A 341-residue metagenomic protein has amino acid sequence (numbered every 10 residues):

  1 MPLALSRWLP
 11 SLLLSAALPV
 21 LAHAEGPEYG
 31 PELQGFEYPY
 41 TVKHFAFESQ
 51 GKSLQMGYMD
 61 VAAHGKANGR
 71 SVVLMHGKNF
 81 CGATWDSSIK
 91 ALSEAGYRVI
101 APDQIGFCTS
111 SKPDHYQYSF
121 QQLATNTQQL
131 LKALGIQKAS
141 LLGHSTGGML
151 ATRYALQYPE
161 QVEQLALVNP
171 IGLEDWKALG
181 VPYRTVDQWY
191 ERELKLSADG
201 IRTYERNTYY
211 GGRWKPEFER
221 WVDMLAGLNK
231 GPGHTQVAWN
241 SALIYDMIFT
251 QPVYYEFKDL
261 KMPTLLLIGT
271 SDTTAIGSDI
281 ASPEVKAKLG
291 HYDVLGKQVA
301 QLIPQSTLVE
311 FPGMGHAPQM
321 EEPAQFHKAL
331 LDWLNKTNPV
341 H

Functional and structural regions predicted by a protein language model:
G30-A63: N-terminal cap/lid segment of alpha/beta-hydrolase-fold proteins
Q50, L54, M59-T109: Conserved HGGG/HGGXW glycine-rich cap/lid loop of the alpha/beta-hydrolase fold
A83, Q104-F120, W176: Glycine-rich "HGGG/HGxG" loop immediately N-terminal to the catalytic nucleophile of the alpha/beta-hydrolase
Q121-A139: Conserved acidic catalytic loop of the alpha/beta-hydrolase fold
T152, L156, L165-L196: Flexible "cap/lid" loop of the alpha/beta hydrolase fold
L196-K258: Conserved alpha/beta-hydrolase catalytic His-Asp/Glu region
K230-Q301: Conserved serine/cysteine hydrolase catalytic core
D293-H341: Catalytic active-site module of serine/aspartate enzymes centered on a nucleophile-bearing elbow/loop
